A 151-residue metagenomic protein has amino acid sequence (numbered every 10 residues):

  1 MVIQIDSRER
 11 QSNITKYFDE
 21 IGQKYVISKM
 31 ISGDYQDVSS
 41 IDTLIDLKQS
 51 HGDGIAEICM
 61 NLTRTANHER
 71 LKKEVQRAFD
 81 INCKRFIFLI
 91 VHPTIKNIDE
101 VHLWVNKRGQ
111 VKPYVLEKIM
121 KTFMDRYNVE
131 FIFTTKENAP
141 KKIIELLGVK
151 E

Functional and structural regions predicted by a protein language model:
M1-S40, A56-E151: Non-catalytic C-terminal interaction segments of nucleic acid-processing enzymes
T43-G52: Conserved catalytic cores of phosphodiester-cleaving nucleases, focusing on short active-site segments
